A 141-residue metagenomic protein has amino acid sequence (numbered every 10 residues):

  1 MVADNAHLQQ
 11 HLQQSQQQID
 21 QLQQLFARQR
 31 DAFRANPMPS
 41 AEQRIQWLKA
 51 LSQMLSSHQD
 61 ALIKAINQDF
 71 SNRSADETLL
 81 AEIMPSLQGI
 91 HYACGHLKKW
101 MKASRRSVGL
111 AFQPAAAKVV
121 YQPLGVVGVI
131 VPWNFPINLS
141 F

Functional and structural regions predicted by a protein language model:
V2-K118: N-terminal Rossmann-like NAD(P)+-binding subdomain of aldehyde/semialdehyde dehydrogenases
V108-F141: Conserved small-residue-rich beta-alpha loop and adjacent elements that most often cradle the phosphate/pyrophosphate
